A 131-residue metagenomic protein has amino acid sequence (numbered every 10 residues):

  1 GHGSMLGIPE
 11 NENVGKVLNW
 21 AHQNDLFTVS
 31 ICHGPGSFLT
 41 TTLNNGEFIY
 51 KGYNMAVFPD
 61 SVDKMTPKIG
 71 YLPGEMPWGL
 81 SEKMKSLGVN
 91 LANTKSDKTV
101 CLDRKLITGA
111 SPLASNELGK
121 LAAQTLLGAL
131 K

Functional and structural regions predicted by a protein language model:
G1-K131: Active-site-adjacent pocket-lining segments in enzyme domains
